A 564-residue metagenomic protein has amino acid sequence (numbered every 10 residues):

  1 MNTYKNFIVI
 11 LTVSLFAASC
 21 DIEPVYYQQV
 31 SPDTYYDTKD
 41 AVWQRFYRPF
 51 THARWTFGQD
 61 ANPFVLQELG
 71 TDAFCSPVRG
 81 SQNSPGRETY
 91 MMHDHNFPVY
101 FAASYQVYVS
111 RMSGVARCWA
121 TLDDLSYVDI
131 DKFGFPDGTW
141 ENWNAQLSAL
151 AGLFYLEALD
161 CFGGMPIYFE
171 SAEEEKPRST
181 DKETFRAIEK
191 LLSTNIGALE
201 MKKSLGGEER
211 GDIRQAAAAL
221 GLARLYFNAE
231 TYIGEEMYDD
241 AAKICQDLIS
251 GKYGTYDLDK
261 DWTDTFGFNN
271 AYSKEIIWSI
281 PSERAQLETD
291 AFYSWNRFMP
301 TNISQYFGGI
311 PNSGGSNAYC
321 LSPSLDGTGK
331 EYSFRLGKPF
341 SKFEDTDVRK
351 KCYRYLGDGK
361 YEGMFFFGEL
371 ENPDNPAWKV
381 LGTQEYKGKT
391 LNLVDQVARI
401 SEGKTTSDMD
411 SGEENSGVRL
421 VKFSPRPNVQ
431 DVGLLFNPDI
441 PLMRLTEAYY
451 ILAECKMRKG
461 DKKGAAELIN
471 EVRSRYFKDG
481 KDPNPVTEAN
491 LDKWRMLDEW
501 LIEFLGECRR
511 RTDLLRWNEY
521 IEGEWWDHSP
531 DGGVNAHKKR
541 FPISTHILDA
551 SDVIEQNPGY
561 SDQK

Functional and structural regions predicted by a protein language model:
I8-F16: Bacterial N-terminal signal peptides
S19-I22, Q82-S84, R111-G114, A187 (+6 more regions): Long, intrinsically disordered, low-complexity segments
D21-P85, S193-I196, A216-N392: An aromatic- and glycine-enriched ligand-binding surface/loop that stacks and positions planar moieties
T38-Q44, R48-F57, G80-F162, E175-E183 (+2 more regions): Conserved, well-structured interaction surfaces
Y105, L356, K360-N470: C-terminal substrate/ligand-recognition segments
E157-C161, P166, N228-E235, G460: Short coil/turn linking the two alpha-helices of tandem helical-hairpin repeats
